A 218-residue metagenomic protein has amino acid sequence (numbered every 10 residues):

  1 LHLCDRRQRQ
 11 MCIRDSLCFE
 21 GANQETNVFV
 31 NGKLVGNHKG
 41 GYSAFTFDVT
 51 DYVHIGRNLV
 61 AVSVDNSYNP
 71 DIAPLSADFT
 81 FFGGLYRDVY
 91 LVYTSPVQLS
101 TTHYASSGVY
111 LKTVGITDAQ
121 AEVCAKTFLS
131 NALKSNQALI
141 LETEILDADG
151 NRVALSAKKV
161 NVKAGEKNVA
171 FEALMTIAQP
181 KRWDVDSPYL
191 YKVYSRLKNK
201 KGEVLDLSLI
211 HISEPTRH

Functional and structural regions predicted by a protein language model:
L1-R9, I13, I210-H218: Single conserved hydrophobic/aromatic residue that forms the stacking wall/gate of nucleotide- or nucleobase-binding
Q10, R14-T102, S106-G108, A132-L133 (+1 more regions): Accessory beta-strand-rich segments of carbohydrate-active enzymes
S43-F47, K167-A173: Short strand-edge motifs at loop-to-beta-strand transitions and within beta-strands of extracellular beta-rich domains
V53-R57, I177-K192: Short glycine/proline/serine/threonine-rich loop/turn segments at secondary-structure transition edges
P70-F79, V153, G202-L209: Beta-sandwich strand segments
Q120-N161, F171: Beta-strand-rich binding/interaction modules
Y194-S213, R217: N-terminal carbohydrate-binding accessory modules
